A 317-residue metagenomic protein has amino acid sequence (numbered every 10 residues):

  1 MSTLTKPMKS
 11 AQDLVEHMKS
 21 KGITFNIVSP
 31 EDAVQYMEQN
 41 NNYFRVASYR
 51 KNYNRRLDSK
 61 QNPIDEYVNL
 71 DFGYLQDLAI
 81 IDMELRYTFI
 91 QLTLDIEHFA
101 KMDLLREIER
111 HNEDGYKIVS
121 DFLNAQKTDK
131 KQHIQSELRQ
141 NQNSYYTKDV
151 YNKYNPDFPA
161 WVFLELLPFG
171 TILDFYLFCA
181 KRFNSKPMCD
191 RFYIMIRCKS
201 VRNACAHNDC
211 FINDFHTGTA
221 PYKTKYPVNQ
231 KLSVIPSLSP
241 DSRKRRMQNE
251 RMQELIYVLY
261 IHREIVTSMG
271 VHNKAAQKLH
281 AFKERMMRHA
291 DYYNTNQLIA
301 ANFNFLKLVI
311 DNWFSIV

Functional and structural regions predicted by a protein language model:
M1-S200, I212-V317: Extended intrinsically disordered or low-complexity regions, especially N/C-terminal cytosolic tails and loops, rather
N208: Acidic/aromatic/glycine-rich contiguous surface patches that form carbohydrate-binding/processing clefts and analogous
